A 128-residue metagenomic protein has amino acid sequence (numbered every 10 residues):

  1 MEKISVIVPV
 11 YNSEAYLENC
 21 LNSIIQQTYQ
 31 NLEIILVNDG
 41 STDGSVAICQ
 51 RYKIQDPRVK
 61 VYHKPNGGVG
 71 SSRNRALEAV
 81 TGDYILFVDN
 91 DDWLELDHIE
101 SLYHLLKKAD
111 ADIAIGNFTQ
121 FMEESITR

Functional and structural regions predicted by a protein language model:
M1-R128: Nucleotide-sugar donor-binding/catalytic module of glycosyltransferases that assemble extracellular/cell-envelope
